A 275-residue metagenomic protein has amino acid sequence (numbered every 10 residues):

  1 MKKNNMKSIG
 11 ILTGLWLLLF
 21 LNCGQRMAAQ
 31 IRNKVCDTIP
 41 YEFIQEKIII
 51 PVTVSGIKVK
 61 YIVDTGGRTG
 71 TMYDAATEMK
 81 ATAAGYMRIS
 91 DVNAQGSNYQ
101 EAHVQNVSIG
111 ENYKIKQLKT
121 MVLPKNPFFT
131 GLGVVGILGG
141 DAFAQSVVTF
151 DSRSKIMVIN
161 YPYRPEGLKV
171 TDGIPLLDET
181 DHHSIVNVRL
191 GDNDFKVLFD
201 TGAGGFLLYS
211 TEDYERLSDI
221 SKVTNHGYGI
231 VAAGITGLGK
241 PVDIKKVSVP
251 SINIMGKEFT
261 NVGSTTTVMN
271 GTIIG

Functional and structural regions predicted by a protein language model:
M1-N33: Bacterial Sec-dependent N-terminal signal peptides
G24-G275: Pepsin/retropepsin-fold aspartyl endopeptidases
